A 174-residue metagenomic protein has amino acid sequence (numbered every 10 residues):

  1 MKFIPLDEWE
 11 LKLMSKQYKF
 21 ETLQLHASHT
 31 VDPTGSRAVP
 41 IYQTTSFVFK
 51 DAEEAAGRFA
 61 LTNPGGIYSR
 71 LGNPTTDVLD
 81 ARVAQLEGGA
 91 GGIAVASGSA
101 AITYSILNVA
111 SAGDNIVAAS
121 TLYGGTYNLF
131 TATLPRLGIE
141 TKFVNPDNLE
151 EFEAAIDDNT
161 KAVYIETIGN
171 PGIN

Functional and structural regions predicted by a protein language model:
F3-N63: N-terminal glycine-rich, Lys/His-bearing helix-loop that initiates the first secondary-structure elements of many
G35, V83, A101, I116 (+1 more regions): Buried hydrophobic positions in well-ordered alpha/beta secondary-structure cores of metabolic enzymes
D51-A100, Y127-T133: Conserved N-terminal alpha-helix of the aminotransferase class I/II PLP-enzyme fold
Y68-S69, A94-V95, A119-S120, T141-V144 (+1 more regions): Glycine- and other small-residue-rich loops at beta-strand/loop junctions that grip anionic moieties
R82, S105, E151-A155: CheY-like receiver
E87-A90, A110-G113, D158: Short helix-loop-beta connector
N108-T126, V144-N145: Conserved PLP-anchoring active-site segment centered on the Schiff-base-forming lysine
T131-N174: PLP-dependent aminotransferase-class I/II
